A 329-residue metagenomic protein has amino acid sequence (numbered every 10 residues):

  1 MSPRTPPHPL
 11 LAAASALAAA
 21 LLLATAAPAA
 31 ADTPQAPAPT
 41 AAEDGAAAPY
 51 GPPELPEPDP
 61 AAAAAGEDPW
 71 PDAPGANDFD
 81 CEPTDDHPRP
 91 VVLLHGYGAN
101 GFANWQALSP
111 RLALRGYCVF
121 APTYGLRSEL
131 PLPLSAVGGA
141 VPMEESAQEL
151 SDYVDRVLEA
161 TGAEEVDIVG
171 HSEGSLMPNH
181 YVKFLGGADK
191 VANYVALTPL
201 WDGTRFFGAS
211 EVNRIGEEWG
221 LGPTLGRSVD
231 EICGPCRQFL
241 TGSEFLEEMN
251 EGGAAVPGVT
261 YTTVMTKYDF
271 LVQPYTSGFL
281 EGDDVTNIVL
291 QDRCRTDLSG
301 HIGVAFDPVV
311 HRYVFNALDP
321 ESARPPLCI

Functional and structural regions predicted by a protein language model:
M1-T33: Secretory targeting and sorting signals
L10-L11, A26-D78: N-terminal low-complexity, Pro/Thr-rich disordered segments that flank secretion/membrane-targeting signals
A48-D68, N77-D80, T84-E165, V212-N213 (+1 more regions): Active-site catalytic motif of lipid deacylating hydrolases and related acyltransferases
P83-H87, L112-L114, A160-T161, V169-G170 (+3 more regions): Extracellular/periplasmic catalytic domains that process cell-envelope and extracellular macromolecules
V91, V119-A121, Y194, Y261-T263 (+1 more regions): Conserved beta-strand scaffold positions in the cores of enzyme catalytic domains, especially in NTP/NDP-utilizing
H95, V119, E144-M249: Serine-dependent carboxylesterase/thioesterase catalytic core of lipase-like alpha/beta-hydrolase/SGNH enzymes
P131-L134, T204-S210, Q273-S277, S299-G300: Short aromatic-enriched loop/helix-cap "lid" or pocket-rim segments at secondary-structure transitions that line
E217-E218, A254-I329: C-terminal catalytic-base region of ester-bond hydrolases, centering on the histidine of the charge-relay
